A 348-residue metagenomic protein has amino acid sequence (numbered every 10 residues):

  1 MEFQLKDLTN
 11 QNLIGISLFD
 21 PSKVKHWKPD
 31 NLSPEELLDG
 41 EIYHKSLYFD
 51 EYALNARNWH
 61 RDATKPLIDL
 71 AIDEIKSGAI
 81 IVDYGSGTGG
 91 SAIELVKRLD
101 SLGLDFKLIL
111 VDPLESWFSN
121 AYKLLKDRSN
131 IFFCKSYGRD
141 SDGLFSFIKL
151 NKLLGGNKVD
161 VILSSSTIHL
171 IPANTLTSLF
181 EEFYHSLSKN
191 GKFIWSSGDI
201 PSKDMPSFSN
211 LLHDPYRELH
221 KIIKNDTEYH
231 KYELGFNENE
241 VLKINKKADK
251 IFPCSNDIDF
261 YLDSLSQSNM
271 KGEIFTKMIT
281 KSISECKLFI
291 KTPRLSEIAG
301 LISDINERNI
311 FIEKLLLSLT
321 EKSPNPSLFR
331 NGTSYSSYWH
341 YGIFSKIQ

Functional and structural regions predicted by a protein language model:
N31-K65: Class I SAM-dependent methyltransferase Rossmann-like catalytic core, especially the SAM/SAH-binding loop
N58-S77, E94: Conserved alpha-helix/loop element of class I SAM-dependent methyltransferases that forms part of the SAM/SAH-binding
V82, T88-F147: Class I SAM-dependent methyltransferase SAM/SAH-binding core
D160-T175: A short SAM/SAH-binding and catalytic strip from SAM-dependent methyltransferases
T177-K189: A short glycine-rich, Lys/Arg-flanked "PGG" loop and its adjoining helix->strand segment in the class I
I194-E228: Conserved class I S-adenosyl-L-methionine
I251-S268: Short alpha-helix
E273-L328: C-terminal helical/coil "lid" or tail adjacent to the Rossmann-like core of SAM-dependent
